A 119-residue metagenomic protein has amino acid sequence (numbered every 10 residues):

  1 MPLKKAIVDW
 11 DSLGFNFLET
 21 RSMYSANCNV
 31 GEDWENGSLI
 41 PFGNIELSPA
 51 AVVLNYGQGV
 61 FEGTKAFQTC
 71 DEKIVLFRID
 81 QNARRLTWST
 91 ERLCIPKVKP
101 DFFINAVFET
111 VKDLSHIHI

Functional and structural regions predicted by a protein language model:
M1-I117: Conserved alpha/beta cores of soluble small-molecule-handling proteins
